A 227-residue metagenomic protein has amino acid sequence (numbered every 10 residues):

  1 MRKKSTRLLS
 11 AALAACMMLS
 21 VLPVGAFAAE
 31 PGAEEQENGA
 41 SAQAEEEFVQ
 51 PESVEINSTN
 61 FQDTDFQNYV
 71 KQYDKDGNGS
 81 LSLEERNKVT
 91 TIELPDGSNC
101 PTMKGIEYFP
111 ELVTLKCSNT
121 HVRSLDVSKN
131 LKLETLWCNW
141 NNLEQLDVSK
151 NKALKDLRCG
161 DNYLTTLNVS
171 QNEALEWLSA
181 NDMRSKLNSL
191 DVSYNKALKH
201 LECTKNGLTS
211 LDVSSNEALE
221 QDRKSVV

Functional and structural regions predicted by a protein language model:
M1-A12: Bacterial Sec-dependent N-terminal signal peptides
L13-M18: Hydrophobic helical h-region of N-terminal Sec-dependent signal peptides in bacterial secretory/periplasmic proteins
L19-F27: C-terminal segment of classical bacterial N-terminal signal peptides
A26-K116, L125, K129-L131, K150-K152 (+3 more regions): N-terminal capping/linker segments that flank leucine-rich repeat
D74-G79, N99-K104, H121-S124, L143-Q145 (+3 more regions): Leucine-rich repeat
V89, L112, V122, L133 (+8 more regions): Conserved hydrophobic position(s) of the canonical leucine-rich repeat
K224-V227: Conserved small/polar residues in nucleotide/adenosyl-binding loops
